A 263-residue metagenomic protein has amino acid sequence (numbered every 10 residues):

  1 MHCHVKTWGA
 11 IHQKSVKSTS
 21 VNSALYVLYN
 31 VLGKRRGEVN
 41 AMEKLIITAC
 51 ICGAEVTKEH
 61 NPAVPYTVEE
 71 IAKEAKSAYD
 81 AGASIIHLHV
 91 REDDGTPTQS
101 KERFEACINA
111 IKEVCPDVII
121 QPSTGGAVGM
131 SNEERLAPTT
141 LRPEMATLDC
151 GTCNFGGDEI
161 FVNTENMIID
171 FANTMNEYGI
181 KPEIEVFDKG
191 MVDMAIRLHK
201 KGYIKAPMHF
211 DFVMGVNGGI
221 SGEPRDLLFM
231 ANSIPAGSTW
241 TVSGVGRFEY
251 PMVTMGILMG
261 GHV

Functional and structural regions predicted by a protein language model:
C3-V5, Q13-V27, V31: Short hydrophobic alpha-helical segments enriched in small aliphatic residues
A41-A63, T147-N154: N-terminal small/glycine-rich loop or linker at the start of catalytic domains across soluble metabolic enzymes
A49, A83-D93, I120-T124, I184-E185: Short beta-strand segments at enzyme active-site cores
A54-E70, T124-M130, G157-F161, G219 (+1 more regions): Active-site mouth loops of central-metabolism enzymes
E59, I85-E105, V213-M214: Glycine-rich, proline-tolerant flexible connector loops at the mouths of alpha/beta enzymes
P97-P122, F171-M175, M230-A236: Alpha-helix-loop-beta-strand connector modules within alpha/beta enzyme cores
M145-V263: Catalytic alpha/beta core domains of metabolic enzymes, predominantly
